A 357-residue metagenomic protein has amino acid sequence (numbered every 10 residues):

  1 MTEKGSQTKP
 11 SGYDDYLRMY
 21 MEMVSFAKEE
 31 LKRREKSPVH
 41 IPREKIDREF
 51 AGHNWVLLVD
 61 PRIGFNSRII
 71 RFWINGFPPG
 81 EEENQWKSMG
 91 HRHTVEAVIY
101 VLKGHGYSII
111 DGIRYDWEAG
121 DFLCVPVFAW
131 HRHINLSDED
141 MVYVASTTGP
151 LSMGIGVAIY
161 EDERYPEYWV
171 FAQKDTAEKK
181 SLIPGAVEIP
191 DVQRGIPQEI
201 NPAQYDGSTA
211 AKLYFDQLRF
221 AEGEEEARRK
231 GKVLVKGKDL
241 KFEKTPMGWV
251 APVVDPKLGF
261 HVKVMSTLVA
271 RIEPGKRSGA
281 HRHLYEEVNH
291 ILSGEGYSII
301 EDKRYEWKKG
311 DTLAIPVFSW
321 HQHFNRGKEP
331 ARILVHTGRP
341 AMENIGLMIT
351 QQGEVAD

Functional and structural regions predicted by a protein language model:
T2-R71, D162, Y168-K263, I349-Q352 (+1 more regions): A short, N-terminal "cap"/entry segment at the start of jelly-roll beta-barrel domains of the cupin/DSBH fold
N54-D60, W73-R92, W249-D255, L268-H283: Conserved short histidine dyad/triad with adjacent acidic residue
W55, F72-G76, V98, R114 (+7 more regions): Conserved hydrophobic/aromatic beta-strand scaffold that supports enzyme active sites
I63-S67, G80, M89-H91, N135 (+5 more regions): Short, low-complexity cationic-aromatic patches
W73-N75, T267-R271, A280, G296-S298 (+4 more regions): A structural feature that tracks compact, well-ordered secondary-structure segments with a strong bias toward
E82-K87, R92-A119, A129, R277 (+2 more regions): A short beta-strand-loop-beta hairpin characteristic of the jelly-roll/cupin
V127-G154, H261, K308-K309, V317-E343: Ligand-binding loop in jelly-roll beta-barrel domains
P150-E163, P340-V355: Short peripheral tails and domain-boundary helices/loops at the edges of structured domains
